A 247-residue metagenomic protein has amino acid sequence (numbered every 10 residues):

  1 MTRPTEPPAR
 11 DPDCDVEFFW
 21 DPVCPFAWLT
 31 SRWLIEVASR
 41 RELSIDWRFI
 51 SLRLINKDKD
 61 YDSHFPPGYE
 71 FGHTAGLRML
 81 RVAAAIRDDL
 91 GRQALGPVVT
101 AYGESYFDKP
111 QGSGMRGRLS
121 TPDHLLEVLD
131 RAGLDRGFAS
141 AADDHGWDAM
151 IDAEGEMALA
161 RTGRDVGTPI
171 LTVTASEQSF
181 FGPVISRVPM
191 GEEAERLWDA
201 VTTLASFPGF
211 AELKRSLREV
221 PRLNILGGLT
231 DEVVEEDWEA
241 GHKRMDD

Functional and structural regions predicted by a protein language model:
R3-E6: N-terminal leader/targeting and pre-domain segments
P8-E36: Local sequence-structure signature of Cys/Sec-based thiol-disulfide redox active-site neighborhoods
C14, W33-V37, G112-D247: C-terminal cap of thioredoxin/glutaredoxin-like
P22-P25, E70, G146: Short, surface-exposed alpha-helical recognition segments that flank or form part of ligand/macromolecule-binding
W28-L119, L125, A200, L204 (+2 more regions): Structural alpha/beta surface segment adjacent to cysteine/selenocysteine redox centers across thiol/disulfide enzymes
